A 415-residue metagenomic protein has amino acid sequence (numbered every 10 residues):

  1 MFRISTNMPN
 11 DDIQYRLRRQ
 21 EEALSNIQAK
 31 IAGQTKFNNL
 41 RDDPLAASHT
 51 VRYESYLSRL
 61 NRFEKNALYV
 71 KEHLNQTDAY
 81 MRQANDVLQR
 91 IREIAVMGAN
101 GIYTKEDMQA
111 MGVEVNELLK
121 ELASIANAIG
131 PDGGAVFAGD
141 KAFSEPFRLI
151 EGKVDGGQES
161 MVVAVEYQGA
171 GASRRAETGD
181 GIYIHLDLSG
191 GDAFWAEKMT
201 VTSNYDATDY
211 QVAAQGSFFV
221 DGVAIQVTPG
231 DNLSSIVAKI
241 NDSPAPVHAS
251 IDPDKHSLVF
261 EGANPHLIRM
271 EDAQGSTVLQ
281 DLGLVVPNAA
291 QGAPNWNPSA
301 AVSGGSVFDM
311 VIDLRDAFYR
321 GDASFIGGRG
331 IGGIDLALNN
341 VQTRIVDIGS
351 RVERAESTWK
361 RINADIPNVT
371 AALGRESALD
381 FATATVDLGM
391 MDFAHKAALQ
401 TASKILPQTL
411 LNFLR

Functional and structural regions predicted by a protein language model:
M1-F143, D231, A245-V247, I312-R415: Amphipathic alpha-helical polymerization modules
M1-F2, T6-Q28, T50-K71, D78 (+3 more regions): Bacterial flagellar/type III secretion structural subunits and associated motility module proteins, recognized via
